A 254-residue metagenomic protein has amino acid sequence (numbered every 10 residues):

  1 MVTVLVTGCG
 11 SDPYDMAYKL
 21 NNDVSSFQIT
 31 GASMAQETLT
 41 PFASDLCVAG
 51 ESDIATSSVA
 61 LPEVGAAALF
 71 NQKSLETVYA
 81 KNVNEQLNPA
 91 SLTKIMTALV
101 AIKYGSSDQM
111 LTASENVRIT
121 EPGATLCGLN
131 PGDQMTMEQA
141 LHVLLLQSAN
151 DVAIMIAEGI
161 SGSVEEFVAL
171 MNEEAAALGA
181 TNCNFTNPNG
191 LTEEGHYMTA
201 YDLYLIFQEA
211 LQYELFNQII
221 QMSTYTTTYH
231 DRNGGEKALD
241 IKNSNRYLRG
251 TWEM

Functional and structural regions predicted by a protein language model:
M1-V2: Sec-dependent N-terminal signal peptides
C9-Y14, A180-T181, E194-M198, D202-M254: Domain-terminus/edge residues, biased toward the C-terminal soluble/receptor-binding domains of extracytoplasmic
Y14-Y201, L205-E214: Active-site-adjacent loops and short helices of periplasmic peptidoglycan-processing enzymes
